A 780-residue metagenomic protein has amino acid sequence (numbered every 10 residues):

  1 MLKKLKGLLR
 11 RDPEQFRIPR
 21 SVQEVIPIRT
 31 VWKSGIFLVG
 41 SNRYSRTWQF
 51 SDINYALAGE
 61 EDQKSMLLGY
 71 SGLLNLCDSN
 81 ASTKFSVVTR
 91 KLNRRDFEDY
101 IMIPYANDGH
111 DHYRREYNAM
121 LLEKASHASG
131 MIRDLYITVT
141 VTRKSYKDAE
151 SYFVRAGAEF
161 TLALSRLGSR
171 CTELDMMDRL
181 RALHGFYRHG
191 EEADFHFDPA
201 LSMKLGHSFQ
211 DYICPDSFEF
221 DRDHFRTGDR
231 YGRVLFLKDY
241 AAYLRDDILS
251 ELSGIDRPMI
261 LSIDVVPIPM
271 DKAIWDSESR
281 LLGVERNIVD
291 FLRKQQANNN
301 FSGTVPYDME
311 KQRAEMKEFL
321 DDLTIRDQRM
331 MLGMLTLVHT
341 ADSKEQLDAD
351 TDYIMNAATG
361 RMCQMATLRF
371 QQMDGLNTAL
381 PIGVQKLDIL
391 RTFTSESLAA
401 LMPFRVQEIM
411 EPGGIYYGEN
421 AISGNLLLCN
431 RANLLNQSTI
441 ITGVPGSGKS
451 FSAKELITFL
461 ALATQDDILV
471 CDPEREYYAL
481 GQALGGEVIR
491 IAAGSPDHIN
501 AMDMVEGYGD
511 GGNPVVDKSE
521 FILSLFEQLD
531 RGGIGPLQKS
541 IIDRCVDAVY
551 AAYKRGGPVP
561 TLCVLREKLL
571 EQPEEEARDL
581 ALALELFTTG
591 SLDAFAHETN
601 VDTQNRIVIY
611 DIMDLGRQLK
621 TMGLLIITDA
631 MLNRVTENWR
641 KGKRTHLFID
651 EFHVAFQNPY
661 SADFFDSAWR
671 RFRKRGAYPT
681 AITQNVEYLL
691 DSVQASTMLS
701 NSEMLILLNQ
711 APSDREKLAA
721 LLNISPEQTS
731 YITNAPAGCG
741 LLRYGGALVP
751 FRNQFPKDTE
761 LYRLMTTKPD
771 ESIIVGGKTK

Functional and structural regions predicted by a protein language model:
M1-F404: Extended, folded cores of ATP/NTP-driven motor/assembly subunits in large transport and secretion machines
I53, E60-D78, R90, S253 (+10 more regions): P-loop NTPase motor domains
N433, P445: The conserved Walker
I441: Hydrophobic anchor at the beta1->P-loop junction of P-loop NTPases
K449: Conserved lysine of the Walker
S452: Hydrophobic positions on the alpha1 helix immediately C-terminal to the Walker A/P-loop
F459-L469: Post-Walker A helix-loop "phosphate-sensing" segment adjacent to the P-loop in P-loop NTPases
G485-I489, Q694-L707: A short helix-turn-beta junction within AAA+ P-loop NTPase domains corresponding to the substrate/partner-engaging
